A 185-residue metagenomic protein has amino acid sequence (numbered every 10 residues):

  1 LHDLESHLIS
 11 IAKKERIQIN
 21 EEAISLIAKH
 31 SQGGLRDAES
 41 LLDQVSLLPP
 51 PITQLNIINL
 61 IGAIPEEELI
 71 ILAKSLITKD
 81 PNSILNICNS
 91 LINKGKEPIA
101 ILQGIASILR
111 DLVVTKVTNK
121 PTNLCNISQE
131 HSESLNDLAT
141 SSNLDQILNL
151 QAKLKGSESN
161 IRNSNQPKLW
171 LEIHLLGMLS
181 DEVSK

Functional and structural regions predicted by a protein language model:
L1-K185: Extended, largely alpha-helical regulatory/partner-binding modules appended to the mid-to-C-terminal parts
